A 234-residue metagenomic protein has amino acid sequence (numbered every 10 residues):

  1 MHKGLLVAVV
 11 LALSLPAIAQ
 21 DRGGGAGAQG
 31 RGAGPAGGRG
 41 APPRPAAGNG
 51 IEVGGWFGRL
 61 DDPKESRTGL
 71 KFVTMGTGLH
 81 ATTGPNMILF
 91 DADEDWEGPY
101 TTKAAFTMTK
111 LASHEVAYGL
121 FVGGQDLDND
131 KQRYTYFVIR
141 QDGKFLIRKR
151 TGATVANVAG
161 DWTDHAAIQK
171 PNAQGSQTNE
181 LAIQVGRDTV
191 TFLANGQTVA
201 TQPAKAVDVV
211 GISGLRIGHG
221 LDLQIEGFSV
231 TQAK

Functional and structural regions predicted by a protein language model:
V7-P16: Bacterial N-terminal signal peptides
A19-N49: Disordered, low-complexity segments in secreted/periplasmic proteins that are enriched in proline
T68-I88: Short carbohydrate-recognition loop motifs
T83-V155: Secretory/extracellular carbohydrate-interaction modules and structurally similar beta-sandwich "look-alikes"
M87-E94, H165-A173, S213-L215: Beta-strand-rich interaction surfaces with strong enrichment in secreted/lumenal proteins
T102-A104, K170-F192: Short tryptophan-centered beta-strand motifs in secreted/extracellular beta-sheet-rich domains of glycan-recognition
T154-E180: Short, aromatic/His-centered strand-loop micro-motif at the edge of beta-sheets
Q202-G227: Flexible glycan-contacting loops in extracellular carbohydrate-active proteins
